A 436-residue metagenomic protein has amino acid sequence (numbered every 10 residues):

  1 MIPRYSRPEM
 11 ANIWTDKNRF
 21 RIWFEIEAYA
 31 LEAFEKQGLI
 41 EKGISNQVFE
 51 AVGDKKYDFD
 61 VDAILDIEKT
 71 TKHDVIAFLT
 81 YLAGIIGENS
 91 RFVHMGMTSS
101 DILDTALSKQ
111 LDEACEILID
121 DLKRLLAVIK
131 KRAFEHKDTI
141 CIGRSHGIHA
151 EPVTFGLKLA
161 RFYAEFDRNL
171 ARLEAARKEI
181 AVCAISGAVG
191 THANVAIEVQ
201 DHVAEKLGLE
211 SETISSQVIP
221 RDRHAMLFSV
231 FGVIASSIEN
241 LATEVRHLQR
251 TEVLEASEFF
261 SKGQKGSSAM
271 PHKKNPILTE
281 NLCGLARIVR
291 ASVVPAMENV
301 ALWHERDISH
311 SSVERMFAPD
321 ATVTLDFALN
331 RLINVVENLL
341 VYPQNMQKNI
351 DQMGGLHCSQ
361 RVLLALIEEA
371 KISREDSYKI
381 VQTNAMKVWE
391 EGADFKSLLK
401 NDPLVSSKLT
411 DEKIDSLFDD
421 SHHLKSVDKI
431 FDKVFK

Functional and structural regions predicted by a protein language model:
M1-I22, I26, I67-T71, M270-K436: Glycine-rich cofactor/substrate-binding loops
M1-S186, H192, I197-H202, S211 (+4 more regions): A helix-coil-helix interface module used to build multimeric assemblies and to scaffold catalytic/cofactor sites
A33, Y81, I85, V128 (+16 more regions): Generic, well-ordered alpha-helical scaffold segments in large soluble proteins
D112-I119, K123, K130, A160-Y163 (+8 more regions): Short amphipathic alpha-helical segments with heptad-repeat character
E135-D138, R172-A175, E179, L209-T213 (+6 more regions): Conserved helix-loop functional segments at active or binding sites
L157, A225-V233, R361-E369: Short, well-ordered beta-strand elements within core beta-sheets of diverse protein domains
Q200-V293: Acidic, glycine-rich loop-and-beta core segments that form the ion-binding/anion-interacting portion of active sites
